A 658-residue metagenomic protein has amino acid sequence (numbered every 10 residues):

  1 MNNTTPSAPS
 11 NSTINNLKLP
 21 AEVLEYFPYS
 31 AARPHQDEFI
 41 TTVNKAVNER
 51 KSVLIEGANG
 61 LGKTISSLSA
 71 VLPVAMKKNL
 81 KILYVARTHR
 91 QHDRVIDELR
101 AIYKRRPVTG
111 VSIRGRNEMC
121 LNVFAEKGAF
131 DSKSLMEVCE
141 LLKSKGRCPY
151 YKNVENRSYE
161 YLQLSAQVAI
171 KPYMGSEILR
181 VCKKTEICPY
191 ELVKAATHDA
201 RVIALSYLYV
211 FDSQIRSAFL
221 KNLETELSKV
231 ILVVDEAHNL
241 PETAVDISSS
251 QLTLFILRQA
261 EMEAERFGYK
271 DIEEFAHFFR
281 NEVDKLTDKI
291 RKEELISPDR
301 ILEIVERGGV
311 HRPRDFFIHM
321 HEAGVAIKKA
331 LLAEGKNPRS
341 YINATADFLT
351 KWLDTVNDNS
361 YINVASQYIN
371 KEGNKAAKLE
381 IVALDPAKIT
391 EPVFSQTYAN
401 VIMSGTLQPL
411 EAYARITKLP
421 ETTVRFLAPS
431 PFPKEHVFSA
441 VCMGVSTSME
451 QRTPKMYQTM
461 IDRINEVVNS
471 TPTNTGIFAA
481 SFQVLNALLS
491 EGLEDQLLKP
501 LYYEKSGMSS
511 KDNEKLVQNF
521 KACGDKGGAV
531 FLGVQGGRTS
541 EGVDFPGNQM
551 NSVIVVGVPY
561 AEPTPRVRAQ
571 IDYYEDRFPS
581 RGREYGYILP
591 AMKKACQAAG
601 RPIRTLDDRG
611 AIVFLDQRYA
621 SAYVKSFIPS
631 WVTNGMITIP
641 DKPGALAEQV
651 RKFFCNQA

Functional and structural regions predicted by a protein language model:
N2-Y26, A31, M76-I203, F211 (+6 more regions): A substrate-engagement module of RecA-like helicase motors
N44-K45, T64-K78, D97-A101: Walker A/P-loop NTP-binding motif
E49-S69: Walker A/P-loop
S67, P73, R90-D93, D97 (+5 more regions): Signature of the SF2 helicase/ATPase Hel1-core->accessory helical subdomain module
I178-H198, Q214-N222, A323-G444, K455-M456 (+2 more regions): A contiguous, basic/glycine-rich beta-loop/short-helix subdomain that forms a polymer-engagement track
H238-F255, S395, N400-E466, S490-E491 (+2 more regions): Metal-dependent catalytic core segments for phosphate chemistry
G444-K455, E504-A620: Conserved RecA-like P-loop NTPase helicase motor core
V468-S490: Conserved strand-helix element at the start of the C-terminal RecA-like helicase core
